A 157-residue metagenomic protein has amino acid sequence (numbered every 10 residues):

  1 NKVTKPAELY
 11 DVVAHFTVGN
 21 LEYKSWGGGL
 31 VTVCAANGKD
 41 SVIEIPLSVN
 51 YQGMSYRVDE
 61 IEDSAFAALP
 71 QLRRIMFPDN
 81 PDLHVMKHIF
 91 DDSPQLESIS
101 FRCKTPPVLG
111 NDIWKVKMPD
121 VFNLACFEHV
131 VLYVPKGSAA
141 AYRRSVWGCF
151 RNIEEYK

Functional and structural regions predicted by a protein language model:
N1, N20-E22, G27-G29, G38-E60 (+5 more regions): Structural signature of tandem-repeat unit edges
N1-H15: Secondary-structure capping and domain/repeat boundary segments
V12-G19, G110-K115: Short, solvent-exposed secondary-structure boundary motifs
T32-V33: Conserved functional micro-motifs across diverse proteins
Y56-E62, V116-V121: Glycine-rich, flexible loop segments associated with nucleotide phosphate handling
D112-N123, A140-N152: Short, aromatic/basic amphipathic alpha-helical patches
